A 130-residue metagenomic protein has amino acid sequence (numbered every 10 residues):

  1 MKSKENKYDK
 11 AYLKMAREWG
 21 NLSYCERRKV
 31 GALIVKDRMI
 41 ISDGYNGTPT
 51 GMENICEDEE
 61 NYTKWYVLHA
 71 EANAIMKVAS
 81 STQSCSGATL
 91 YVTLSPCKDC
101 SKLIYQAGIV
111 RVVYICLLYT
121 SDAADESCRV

Functional and structural regions predicted by a protein language model:
E5-R28: Short, basic/aromatic recognition patches
V30-R38: Short beta-strand scaffold segments in enzyme catalytic cores
S42-G44: Short hydrophobic alpha-helix segments
N46-Y66: A short, polar/charged loop-to-alpha-helix boundary motif
E71-L94: Mobile, glycine- and charge-enriched loop segments and immediately flanking short secondary-structure elements within
T93-Q106: Local cysteine-cluster metal-coordination motifs and their immediate loop/turn environment, predominantly Fe-S cluster
V110-R111: Short acidic/polar active-site loop segments enriched in Thr and Asp
Y119-A124: Conserved small/polar residues in nucleotide/adenosyl-binding loops
